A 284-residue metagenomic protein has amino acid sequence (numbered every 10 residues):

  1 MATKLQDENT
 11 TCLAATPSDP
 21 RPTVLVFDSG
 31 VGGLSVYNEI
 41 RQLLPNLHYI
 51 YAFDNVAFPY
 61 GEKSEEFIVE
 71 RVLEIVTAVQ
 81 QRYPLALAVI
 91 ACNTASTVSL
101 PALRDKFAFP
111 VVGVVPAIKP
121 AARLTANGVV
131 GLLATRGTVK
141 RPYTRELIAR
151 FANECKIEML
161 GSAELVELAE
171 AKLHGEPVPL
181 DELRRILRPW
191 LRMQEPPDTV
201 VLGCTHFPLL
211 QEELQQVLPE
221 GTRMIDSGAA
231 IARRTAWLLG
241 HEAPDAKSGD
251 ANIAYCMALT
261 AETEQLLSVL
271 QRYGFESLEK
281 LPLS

Functional and structural regions predicted by a protein language model:
A2-S284: Non-catalytic structural scaffold of enzyme domains
